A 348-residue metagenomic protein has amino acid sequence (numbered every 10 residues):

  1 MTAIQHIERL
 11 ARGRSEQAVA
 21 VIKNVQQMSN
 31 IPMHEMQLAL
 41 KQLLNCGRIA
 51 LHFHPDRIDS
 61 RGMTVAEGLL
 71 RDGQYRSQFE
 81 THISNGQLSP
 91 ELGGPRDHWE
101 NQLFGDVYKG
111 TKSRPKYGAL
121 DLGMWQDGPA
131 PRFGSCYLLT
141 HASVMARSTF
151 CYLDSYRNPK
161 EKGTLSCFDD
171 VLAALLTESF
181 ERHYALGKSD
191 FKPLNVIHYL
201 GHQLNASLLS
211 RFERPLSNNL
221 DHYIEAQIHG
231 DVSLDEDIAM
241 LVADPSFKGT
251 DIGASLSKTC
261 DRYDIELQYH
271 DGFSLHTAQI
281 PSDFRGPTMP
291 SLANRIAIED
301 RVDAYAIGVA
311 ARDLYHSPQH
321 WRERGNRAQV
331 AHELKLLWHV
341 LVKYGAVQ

Functional and structural regions predicted by a protein language model:
T2-I22, Q26-P55, G73, E80-H98 (+3 more regions): Active-site-proximal loop/hinge segments that shape catalytic or ion-binding/gating pockets
L51, R61-L69: A structured, charge-rich N-terminal accessory region that forms the first stable segment of a protein and links
D59-R61, D127: Short active-site-adjacent helix-start/loop capping segments
V107-P129: Extended catalytic/binding region for NAD+/ADP-ribose chemistry, centered on the ART fold
R114-K116, G134-L138: Generic beta-strand structural signal
R132-G134, P193: Eukaryote-biased recognition of electropositive, low-complexity segments and basic polyanion/acidic-motif-binding
